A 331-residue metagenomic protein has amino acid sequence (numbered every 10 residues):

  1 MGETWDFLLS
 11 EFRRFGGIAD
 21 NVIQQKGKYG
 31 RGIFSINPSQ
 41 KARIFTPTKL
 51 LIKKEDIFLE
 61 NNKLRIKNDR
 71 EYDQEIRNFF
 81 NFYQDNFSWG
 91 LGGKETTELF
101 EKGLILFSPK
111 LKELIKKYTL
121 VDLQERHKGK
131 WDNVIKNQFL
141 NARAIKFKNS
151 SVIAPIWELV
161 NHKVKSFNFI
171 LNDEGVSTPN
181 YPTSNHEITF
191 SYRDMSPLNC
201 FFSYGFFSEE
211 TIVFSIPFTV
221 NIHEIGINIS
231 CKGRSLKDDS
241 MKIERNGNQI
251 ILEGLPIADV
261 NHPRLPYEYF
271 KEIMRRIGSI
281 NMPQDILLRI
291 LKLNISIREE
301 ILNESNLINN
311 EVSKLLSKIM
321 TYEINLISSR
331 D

Functional and structural regions predicted by a protein language model:
G2-K26, Q84-M195: Catalytic core of the SET domain in histone-lysine N-methyltransferases, recognizing conserved active-site
G2-P38, T46-I57, L198-D331: Charged low-complexity "KEKE/polyampholyte" interaction tracts
G27-Y29, F34-S39, I66-E71, P109-Y118 (+4 more regions): Short, surface-exposed loop and linker segments with low hydrophobicity and enrichment for Pro/Ser/Thr
F34-R43, N180-H186: Intrinsically disordered, low-complexity Pro/Gly/Ser/Thr-rich segments with frequent PxxP/GP/PP motifs and embedded
I52-R77, N81-Q84, K94-T97, V121 (+1 more regions): Phosphate/adenylate-binding glycine loop and adjacent helical scaffold
E75, T189-C200, Y204-F206: Broad hydrophobic/π-residue packing in well-ordered secondary structure
R77-W89, M195-L198, I229-G233: Noncatalytic linker/hinge segments flanking ATPase motor cores
N78-F82, I135-I145, K292, S296 (+1 more regions): Short, hydrophobic/amphipathic alpha-helical patches that form generic packing surfaces within helical domains
